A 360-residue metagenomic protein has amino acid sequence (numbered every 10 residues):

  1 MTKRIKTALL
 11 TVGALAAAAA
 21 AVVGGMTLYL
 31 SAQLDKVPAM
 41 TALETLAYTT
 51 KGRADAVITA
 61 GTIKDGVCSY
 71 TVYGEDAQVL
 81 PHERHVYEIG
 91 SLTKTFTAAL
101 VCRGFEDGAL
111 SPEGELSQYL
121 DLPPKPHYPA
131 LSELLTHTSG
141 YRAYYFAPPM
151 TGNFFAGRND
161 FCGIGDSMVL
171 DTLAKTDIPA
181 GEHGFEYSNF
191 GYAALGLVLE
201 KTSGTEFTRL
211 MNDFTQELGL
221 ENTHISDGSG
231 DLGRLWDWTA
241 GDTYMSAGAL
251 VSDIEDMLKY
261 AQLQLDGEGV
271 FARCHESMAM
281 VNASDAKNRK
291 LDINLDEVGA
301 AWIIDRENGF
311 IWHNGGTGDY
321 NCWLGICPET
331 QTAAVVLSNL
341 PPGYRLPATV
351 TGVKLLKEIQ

Functional and structural regions predicted by a protein language model:
T2-Y73, E200, T239-Q360: Catalytic loop of the DD-peptidase/beta-lactamase superfamily, centered on the K-T-G motif and neighboring
A39-L46, T93, P112, L116 (+7 more regions): Stable alpha-helical elements in mature extracytoplasmic
D65-G66, E88-L110, L134, T172-A174 (+3 more regions): Alpha-helical scaffold elements that line and support the substrate/ligand-binding pocket of soluble hydrolases
T71-V72, Y145-P149, S226, P347: Short, solvent-exposed loop/turn and secondary-structure capping segments
A77-P81, W236-D242: Short glycine/proline- and charge-enriched loop/turn segments that cap or connect secondary-structure elements
V79-S188, T205: Active-site-proximal loop and beta-strand segments within enzyme catalytic domains
R84-V86, P148, F154-G233, T243-L258: Catalytic-site signature segments of enzymes, centered on catalytic residues
P123-L131, G140-A147, T208, E217-D227 (+2 more regions): Secretory-pathway/luminal and periplasmic proteins that interact with or process carbohydrate-rich
